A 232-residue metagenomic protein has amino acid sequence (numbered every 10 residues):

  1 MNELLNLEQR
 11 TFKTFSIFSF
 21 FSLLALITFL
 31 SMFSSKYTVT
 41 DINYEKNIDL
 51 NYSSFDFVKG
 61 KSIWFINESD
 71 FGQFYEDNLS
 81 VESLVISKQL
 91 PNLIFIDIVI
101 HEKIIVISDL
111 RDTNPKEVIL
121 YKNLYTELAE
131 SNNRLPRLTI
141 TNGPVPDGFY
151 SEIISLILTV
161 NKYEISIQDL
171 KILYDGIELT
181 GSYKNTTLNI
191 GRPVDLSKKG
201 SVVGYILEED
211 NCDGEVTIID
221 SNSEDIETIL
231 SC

Functional and structural regions predicted by a protein language model:
M1-K36, L173-C232: N-terminal positively charged amphipathic segments used for targeting/anchoring
Q9-F18, S22, F29-L50, S62-L120 (+1 more regions): Periplasmic polypeptide-binding modules associated with outer-membrane biogenesis and secretion
V39, L79, Q89-L93, P115 (+6 more regions): Extracytoplasmic
Y44, F57-S62, R137-P146, T186-V194: Second-shell loop/turn segments in exported
Y52, E68, G72, Y150-I157 (+1 more regions): Extracytoplasmic/secreted envelope proteins and their assembly/folding machinery, especially bacterial periplasmic
I63-I66, I104-L110, P146-F149, I190-S201: Solvent-exposed, non-transmembrane alpha-helical starts
E76, L158, E208-C212: Sec-exported extracytoplasmic/periplasmic mature domains
I96-Y174: Extracytoplasmic segments of membrane-associated envelope/inner-membrane machinery
